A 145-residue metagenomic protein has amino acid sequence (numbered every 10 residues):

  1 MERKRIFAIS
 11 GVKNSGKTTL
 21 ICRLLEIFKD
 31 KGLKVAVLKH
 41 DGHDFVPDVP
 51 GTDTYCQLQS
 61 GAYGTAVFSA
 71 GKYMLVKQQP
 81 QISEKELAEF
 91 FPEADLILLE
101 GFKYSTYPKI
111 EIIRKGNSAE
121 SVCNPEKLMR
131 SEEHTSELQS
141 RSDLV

Functional and structural regions predicted by a protein language model:
I9: Hydrophobic anchor at the beta1->P-loop junction of P-loop NTPases
K13: The conserved Walker
G16: Conserved glycine(s) of the Walker
T19: Conserved Walker
R23-P80: N-terminal phosphate/diphosphate-binding loop that engages ATP/GTP or pyrophosphate donors across diverse enzyme folds
V76-S105: Phosphate-binding/switch loop-helix module in NTP-utilizing enzymes
L96-S136: Phosphate/Mg2+-binding loops and adjacent switch elements in nucleotide/diphosphate-handling enzyme cores
E133-V145: Single conserved hydrophobic/aromatic residue that forms the stacking wall/gate of nucleotide- or nucleobase-binding
